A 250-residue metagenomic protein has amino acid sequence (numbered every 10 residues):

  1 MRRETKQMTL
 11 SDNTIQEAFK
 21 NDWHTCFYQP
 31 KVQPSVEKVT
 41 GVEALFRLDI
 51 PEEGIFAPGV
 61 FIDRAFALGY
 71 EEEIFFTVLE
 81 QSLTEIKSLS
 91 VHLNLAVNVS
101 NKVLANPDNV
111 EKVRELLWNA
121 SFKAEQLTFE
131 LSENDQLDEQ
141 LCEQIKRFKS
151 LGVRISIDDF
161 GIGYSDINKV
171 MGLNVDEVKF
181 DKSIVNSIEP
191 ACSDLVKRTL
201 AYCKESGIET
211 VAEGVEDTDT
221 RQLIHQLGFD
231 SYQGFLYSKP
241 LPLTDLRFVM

Functional and structural regions predicted by a protein language model:
M1-M8, Q16-A18, P34-K38, L48-E52 (+3 more regions): EAL-family c-di-GMP phosphodiesterase catalytic domain
R2-S121: Bacterial c-di-GMP phosphodiesterase EAL domain
V39, S90, F122-Q126, F148 (+1 more regions): Short, flexible coil/linker segments at domain boundaries that flank nucleotide/cofactor-interacting
F75, L79, L141, C192 (+1 more regions): Aromatic/hydrophobic pocket-lining residues that form the small-molecule binding cavity in soluble enzyme cores
E85, N106-W118, D138-I145, D166-E177: Distinct, well-ordered alpha-helical segments
K87-L93, S150-V153, N174: Short glycine/proline-enriched coil/turn segments at helix->beta-strand junctions
